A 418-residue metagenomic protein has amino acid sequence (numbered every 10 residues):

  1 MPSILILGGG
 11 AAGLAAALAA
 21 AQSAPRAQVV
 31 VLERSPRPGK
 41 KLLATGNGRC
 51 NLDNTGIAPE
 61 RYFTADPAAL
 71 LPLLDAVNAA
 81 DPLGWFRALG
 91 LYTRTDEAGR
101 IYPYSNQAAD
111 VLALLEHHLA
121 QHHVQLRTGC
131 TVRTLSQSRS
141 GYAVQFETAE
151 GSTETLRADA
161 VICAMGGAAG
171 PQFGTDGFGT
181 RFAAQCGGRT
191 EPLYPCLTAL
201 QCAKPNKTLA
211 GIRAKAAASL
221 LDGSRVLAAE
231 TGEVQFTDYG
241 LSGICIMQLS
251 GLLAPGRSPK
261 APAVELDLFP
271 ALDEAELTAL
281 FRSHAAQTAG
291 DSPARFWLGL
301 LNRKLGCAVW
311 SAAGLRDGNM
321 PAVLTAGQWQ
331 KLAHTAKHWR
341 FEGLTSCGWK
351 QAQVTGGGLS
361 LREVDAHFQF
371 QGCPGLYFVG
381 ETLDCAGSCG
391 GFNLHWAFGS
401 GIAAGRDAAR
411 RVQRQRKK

Functional and structural regions predicted by a protein language model:
P2-V31, A404-A409: N-terminal Rossmann-like FAD-binding beta1-loop-alpha1 element of flavoenzymes
L5-L7, L32, V132, T155-P171 (+4 more regions): Short hydrophobic core segments
A21-N47: Glycine-rich FAD pyrophosphate-binding loop
P36-P38, L52, G56-A58, G188-P192 (+1 more regions): An anion/pyrophosphate-binding glycine-rich loop and adjacent beta-alpha core in soluble alpha-beta enzymes
N47-T95: Glycine-rich active-site loop/strand segments that organize a redox cofactor
T128, G306-A386: A glycine-rich dinucleotide-binding beta-alpha-beta segment and adjacent secondary-structure elements that constitute
T128-G141: A conserved short coil-to-beta-strand element within the FAD-binding core of flavoproteins
A160-N206: Glycine-rich loop(s) and the adjacent beta-strand/alpha-helix scaffold that form part
